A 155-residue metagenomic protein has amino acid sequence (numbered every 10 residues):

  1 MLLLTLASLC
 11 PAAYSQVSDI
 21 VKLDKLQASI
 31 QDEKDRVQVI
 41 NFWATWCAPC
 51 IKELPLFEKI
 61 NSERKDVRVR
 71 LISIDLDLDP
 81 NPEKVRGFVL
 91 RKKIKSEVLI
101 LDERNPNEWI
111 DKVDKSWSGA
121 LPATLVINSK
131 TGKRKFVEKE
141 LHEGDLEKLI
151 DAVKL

Functional and structural regions predicted by a protein language model:
M1-V21, L155: Bacterial Sec-dependent N-terminal signal peptides
V17-V37: A short beta-strand-turn-helix
E33-Q38, K65-R68, I94-E97: Loop/turn elements at helix/coil->beta-strand transitions in domains of secreted/extracellular proteins
R36-Q38, W43-W46, A120: Short pre-active-site segment immediately N-terminal to redox-active cysteine/selenocysteine motifs in thiol-based
F42-K59: Conserved redox-active cysteine motifs that mediate thiol-disulfide chemistry, especially di-cysteine Cys-X(1-2)-Cys
L54-K92, P106-I110: Structural microenvironment flanking redox-active thiols in thiol-disulfide oxidoreductases
F88-L121: Short, internal strand/loop/helix patches that form the active-site neighborhood or redox-interaction surface
A123-L155: Thiol-/selenol-based redox modules, centered on thioredoxin-like and closely related oxidoreductase domains
